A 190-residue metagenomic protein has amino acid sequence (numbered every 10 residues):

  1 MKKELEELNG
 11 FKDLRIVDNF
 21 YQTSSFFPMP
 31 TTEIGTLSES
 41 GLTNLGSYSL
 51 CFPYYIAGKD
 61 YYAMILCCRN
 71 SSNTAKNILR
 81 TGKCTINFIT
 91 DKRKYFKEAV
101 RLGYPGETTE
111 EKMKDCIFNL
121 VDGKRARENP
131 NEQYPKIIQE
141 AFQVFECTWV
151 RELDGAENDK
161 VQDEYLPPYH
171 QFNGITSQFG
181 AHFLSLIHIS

Functional and structural regions predicted by a protein language model:
M1-S47, F52-S190: Active-site-proximal mixed secondary-structure blocks
